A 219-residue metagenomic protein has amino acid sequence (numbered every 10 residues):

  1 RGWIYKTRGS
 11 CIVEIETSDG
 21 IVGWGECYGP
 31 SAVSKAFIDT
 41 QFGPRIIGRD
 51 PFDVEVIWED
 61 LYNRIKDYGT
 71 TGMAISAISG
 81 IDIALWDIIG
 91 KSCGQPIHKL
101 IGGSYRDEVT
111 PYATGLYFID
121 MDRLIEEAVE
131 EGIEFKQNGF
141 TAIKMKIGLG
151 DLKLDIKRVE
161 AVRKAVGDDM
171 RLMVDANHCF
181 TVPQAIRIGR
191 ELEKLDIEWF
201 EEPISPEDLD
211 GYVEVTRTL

Functional and structural regions predicted by a protein language model:
R1-E14: Short, Gly/Pro- and small/polar-rich lid/capping loops
E16-S92: Metal- or metallocofactor-binding catalytic centers and their adjacent structured scaffolds across diverse enzyme
Y68, I97-I119, R158, A165-R171: N-terminal small/glycine-rich loop or linker at the start of catalytic domains across soluble metabolic enzymes
P96-I101, E126-E134: Short, charged beta->alpha transition segments
D107-V129, I147-G148, A176-V182: Active-site mouth loops of central-metabolism enzymes
I133-K136, E193: Non-catalytic positions within long, well-ordered alpha-helices that form the structural scaffold/packing of enzyme
M145-L219: Catalytic core of soluble alpha/beta enzymes
